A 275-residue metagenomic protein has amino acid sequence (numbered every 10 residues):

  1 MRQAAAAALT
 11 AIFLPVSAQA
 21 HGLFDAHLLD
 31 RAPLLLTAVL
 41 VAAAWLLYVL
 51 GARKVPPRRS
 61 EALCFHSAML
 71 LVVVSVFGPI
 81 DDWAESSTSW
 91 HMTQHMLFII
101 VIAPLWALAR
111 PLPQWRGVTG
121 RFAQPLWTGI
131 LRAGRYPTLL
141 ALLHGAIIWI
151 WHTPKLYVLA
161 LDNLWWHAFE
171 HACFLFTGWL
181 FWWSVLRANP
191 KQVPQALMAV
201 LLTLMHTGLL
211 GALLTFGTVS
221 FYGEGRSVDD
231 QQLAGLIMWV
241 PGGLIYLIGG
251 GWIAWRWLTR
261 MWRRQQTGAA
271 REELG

Functional and structural regions predicted by a protein language model:
M1-A20: N-terminal secretory/membrane targeting signals
V16-G275: Alpha-helical membrane segments of multi-pass proteins
